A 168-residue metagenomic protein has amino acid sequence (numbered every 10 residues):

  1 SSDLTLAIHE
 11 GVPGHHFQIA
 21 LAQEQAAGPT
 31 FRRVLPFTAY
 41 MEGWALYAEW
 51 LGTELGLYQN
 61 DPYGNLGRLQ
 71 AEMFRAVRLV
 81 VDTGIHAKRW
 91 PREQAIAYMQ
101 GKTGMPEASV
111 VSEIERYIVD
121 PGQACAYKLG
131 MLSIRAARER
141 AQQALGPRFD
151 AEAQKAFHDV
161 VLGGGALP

Functional and structural regions predicted by a protein language model:
S2-P168: N-terminal maturation segment of proteins
